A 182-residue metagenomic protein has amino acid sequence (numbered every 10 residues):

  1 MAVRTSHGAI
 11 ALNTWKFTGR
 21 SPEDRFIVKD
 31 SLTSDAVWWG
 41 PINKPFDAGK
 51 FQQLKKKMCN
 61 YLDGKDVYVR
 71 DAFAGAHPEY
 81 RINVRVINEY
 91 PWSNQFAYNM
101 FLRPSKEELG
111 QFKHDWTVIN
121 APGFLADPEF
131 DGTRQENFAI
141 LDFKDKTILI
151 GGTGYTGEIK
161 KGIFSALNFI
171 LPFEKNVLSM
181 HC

Functional and structural regions predicted by a protein language model:
M1-M180: A noncatalytic interaction/capping subdomain that flanks phosphate/NTP-handling catalytic cores
